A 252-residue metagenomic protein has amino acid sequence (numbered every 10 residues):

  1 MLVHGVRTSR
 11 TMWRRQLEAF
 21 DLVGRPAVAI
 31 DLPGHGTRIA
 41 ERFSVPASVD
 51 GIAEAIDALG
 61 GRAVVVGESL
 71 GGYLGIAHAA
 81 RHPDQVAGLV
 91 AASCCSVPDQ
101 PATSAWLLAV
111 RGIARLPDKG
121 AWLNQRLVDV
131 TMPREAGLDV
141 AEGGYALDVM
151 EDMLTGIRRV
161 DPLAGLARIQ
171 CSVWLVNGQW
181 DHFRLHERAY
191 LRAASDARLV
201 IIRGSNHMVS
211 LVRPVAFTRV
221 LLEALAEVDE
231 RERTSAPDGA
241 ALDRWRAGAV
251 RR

Functional and structural regions predicted by a protein language model:
M1-T37: Conserved HGGG/HGGXW glycine-rich cap/lid loop of the alpha/beta-hydrolase fold
V3-G5, E68, G178: The conserved beta1-alpha1 loop
P26-V66, R219: Active-site loop/oxyanion-hole signature of alpha/beta-hydrolase fold enzymes
G67-G71, G75: Gly/Ala-rich beta-loop-alpha elbow adjacent to hydrolase catalytic centers
I76, A80-R81, V86-P117: Flexible "cap/lid" loop of the alpha/beta hydrolase fold
Q100-T103, P117-R168: Conserved alpha/beta-hydrolase catalytic His-Asp/Glu region
S172-S205, L211: Conserved loop-alpha-helix segment in the C-terminal half of the alpha/beta-hydrolase fold that carries the catalytic
S205-T218, T234-L242: Catalytic histidine-centered segment of alpha/beta-hydrolase-like enzymes
